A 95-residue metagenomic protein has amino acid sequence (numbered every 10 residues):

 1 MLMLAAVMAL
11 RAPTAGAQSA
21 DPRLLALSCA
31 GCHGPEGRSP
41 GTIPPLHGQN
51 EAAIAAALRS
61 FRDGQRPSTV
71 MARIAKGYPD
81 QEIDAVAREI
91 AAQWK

Functional and structural regions predicted by a protein language model:
M1-L2: Bacterial N-terminal signal peptides that target proteins for export
V7-L27, T42-P44, A55, S60 (+1 more regions): Electrostatic cytochrome c docking/interface patches
D21-P22, E36-R66, A72-K76: Gly/Gly-Pro-rich "capping" loops immediately C-terminal to redox-active cysteine motifs in periplasmic/lumenal
L27-E36, V86: The canonical Cys-X-X-Cys-His
G34, D63, A91-K95: Residues at helix-coil transition
K76-K95: C-terminal capping alpha-helices of c-type cytochrome domains
